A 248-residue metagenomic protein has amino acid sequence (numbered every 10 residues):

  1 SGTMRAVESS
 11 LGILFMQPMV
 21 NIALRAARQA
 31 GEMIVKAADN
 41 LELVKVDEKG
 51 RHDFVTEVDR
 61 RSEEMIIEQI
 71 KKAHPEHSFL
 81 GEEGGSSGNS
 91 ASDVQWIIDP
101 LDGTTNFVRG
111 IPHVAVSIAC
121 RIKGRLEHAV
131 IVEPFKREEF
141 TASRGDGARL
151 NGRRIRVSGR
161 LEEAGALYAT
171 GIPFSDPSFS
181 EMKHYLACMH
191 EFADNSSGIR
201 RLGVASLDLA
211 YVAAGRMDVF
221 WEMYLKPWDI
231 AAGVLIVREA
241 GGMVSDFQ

Functional and structural regions predicted by a protein language model:
R5-R25, K183, A187-D194, L207-Q248: Oxyanion/phosphate-interacting regions
E8-L101: N-terminal subdomain of lithium-sensitive/metallo-dependent phosphomonoesterases centered on the IMPase/IPPase/PAP
M33, E76-S78, G198, D218 (+1 more regions): Residue-level detector of anion-binding/catalytic polar loops
I34, G103-T104, Y168, V212 (+1 more regions): Buried hydrophobic positions in well-ordered alpha/beta secondary-structure cores of metabolic enzymes
K72, L80, S87-R156, L235-R238: Active-site-adjacent structural elements in enzyme catalytic cores
S90-V94, E163, A213-R216: A short, glycine/Asx- and small/polar-enriched loop/turn that sits immediately N-terminal to a beta-strand
A119-L209: Acidic beta-strand-loop-alpha-helix segment within the catalytic core of divalent metal-dependent phosphate-processing
